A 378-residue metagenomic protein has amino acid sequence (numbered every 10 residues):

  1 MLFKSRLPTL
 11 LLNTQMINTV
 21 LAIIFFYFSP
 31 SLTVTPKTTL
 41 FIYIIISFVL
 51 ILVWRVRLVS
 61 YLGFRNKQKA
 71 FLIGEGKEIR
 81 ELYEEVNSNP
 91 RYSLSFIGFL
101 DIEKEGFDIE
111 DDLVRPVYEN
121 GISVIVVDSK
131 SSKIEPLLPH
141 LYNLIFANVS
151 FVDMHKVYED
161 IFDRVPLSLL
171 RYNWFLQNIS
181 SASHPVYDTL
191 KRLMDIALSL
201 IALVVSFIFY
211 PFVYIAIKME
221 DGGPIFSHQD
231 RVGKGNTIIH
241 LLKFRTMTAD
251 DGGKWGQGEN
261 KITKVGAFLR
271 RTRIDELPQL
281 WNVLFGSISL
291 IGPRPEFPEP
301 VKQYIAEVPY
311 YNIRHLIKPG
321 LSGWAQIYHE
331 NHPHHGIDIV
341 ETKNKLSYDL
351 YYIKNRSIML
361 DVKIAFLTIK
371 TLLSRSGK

Functional and structural regions predicted by a protein language model:
M1-L72: Aromatic-rich membrane-interfacial microdomains
F3, W54-F207: N-terminal hydrophobic signal-anchor/signal peptide
P8, I125, F151, I208 (+4 more regions): Residue-level signature of catalytic and energy-coupling elements of molecular machines, predominantly ATP/GTP-dependent
N18-A22, S199, L203-F207, I291: Hydrophobic alpha-helical transmembrane segments in multi-pass membrane proteins
Y158-E159, V165, F226-K264, S322-K345: Short, glycine-rich, amphipathic interfacial segments at transmembrane boundaries or analogous
V186-A249, N282, I358-K378: A hydrophobic, helix-centered structural microdomain
Q257-K318, A325, I364-T368, L372: A short, structured surface patch at a secondary-structure boundary
F285, Y310-K378: C-terminal terminal-structure detector
